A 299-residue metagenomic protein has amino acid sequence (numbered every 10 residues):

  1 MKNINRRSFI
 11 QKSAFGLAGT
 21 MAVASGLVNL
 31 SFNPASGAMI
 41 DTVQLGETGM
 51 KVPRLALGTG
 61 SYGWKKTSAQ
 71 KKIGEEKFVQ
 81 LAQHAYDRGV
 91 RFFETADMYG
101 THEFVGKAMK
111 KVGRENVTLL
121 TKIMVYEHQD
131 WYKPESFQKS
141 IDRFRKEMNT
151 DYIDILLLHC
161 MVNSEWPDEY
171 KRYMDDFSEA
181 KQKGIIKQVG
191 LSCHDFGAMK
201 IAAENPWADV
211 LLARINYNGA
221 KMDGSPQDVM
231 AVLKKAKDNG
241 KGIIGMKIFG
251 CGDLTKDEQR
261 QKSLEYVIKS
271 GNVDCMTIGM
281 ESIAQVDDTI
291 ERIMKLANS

Functional and structural regions predicted by a protein language model:
K2-V117, Y266, S270: N-terminal binding-site loop/beta-alpha segment at the start of enzyme catalytic domains that lines or forms
A38-V43, H102-F104, F137-F144, D195-M199 (+1 more regions): Alpha-helical scaffolding within the catalytic cores of extracellular/periplasmic polymer-degrading hydrolases
E47-G49, G106-R114, R145-N149, A203-P206 (+1 more regions): Acidic (Asp/Glu)-rich catalytic clusters
S61-E75, I123-E135, L254-K256: Active-site mouth loops of central-metabolism enzymes
Q70-H84, K133-E147, H194-I201, Q259-Y266: Short, acidic/polar
N116-Q129, H159: A short, structured active-site edge motif that brings together acidic residues
M148-S164: Active-site groove signature of glycoside hydrolases
M161-S299: Beta/alpha (TIM)-barrel catalytic core signal, keyed to glycine-rich beta->alpha loops juxtaposed to Asp/Glu that bind
